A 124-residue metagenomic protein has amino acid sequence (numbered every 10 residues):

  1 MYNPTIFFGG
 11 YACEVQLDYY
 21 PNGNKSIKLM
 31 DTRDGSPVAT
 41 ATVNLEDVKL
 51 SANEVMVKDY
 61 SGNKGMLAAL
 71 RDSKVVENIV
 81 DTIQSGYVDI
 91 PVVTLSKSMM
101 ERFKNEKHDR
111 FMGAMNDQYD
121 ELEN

Functional and structural regions predicted by a protein language model:
M1-D34: OB-fold ssDNA-binding interfaces and closely related basic DNA-contact patches used across DNA replication/repair
Y20, V43-K49, H108-R110: A short, sequence-level motif marking secondary-structure junctions
L29-G35, T94-M99: Secondary-structure transition/turn motif
M30-V75: Acidic, aromatic-enriched beta-alpha/helix-loop junctions
Y60-F111: Short, compact, well-ordered microdomains
F111-D120: Short, intrinsically disordered terminal segments enriched in charged and Pro/Gly residues
L122-N124: Non-Sec secretion/translocation targeting segments of pathogen effectors
